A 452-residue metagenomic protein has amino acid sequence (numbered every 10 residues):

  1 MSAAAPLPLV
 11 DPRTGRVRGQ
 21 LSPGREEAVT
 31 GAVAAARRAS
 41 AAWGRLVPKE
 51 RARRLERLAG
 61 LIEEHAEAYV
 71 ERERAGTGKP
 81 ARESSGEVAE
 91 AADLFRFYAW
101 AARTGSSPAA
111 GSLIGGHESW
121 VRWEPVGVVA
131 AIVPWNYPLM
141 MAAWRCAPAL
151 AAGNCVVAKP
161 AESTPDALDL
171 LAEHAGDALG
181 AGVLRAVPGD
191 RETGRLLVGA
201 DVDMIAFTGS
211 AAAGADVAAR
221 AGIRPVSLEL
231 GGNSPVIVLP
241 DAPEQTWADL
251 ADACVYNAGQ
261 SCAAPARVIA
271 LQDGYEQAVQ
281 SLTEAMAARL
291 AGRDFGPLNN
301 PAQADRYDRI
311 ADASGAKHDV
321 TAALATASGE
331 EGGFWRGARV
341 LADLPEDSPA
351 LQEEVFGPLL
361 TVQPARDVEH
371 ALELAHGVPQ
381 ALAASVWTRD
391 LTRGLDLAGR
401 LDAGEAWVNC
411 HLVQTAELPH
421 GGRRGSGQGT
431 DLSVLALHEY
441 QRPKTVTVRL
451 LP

Functional and structural regions predicted by a protein language model:
M1-H117: N-terminal Rossmann-like NAD(P)+-binding subdomain of aldehyde/semialdehyde dehydrogenases
A4-L7, P265, L382: Short loop/turn microsegments at loop-to-beta-strand junctions
T14-Q20, I237, E331, W335-P452: Conserved C-terminal structural/oligomerization subdomain of aldehyde/semialdehyde dehydrogenase
G15, R51, E73, F95 (+9 more regions): Residue-level signal for inorganic ion chemistry
S40, G44, A59-I62, A66 (+16 more regions): Structural signal for hydrophobic packing residues in well-ordered secondary-structure cores of soluble enzyme domains
F95, L168-L171, L197, V217 (+4 more regions): Hydrophobic packing residues within well-ordered alpha-helices of enzyme cores
A109-Q245, A365: Rossmann-like NAD(P) dinucleotide-binding subdomain of oxidoreductase/dehydrogenase enzymes
A212-P345, V408: ALDH superfamily catalytic-core signature
